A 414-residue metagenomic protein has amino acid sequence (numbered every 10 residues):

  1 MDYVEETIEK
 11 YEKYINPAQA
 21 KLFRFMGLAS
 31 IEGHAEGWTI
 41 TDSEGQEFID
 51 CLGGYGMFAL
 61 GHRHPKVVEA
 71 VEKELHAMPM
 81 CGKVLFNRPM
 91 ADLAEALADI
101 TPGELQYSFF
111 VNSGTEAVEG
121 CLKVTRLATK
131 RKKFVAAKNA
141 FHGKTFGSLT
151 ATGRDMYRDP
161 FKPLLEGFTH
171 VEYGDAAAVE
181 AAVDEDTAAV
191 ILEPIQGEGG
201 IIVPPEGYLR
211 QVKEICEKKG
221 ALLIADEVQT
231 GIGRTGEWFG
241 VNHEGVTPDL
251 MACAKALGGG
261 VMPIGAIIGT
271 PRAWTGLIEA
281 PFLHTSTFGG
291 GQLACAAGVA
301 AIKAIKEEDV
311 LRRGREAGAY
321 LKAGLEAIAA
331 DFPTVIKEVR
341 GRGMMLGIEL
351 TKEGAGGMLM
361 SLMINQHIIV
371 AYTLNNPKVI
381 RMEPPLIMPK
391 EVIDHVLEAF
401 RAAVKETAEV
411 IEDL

Functional and structural regions predicted by a protein language model:
M1-L414: Conserved N-terminal phosphate-binding loop of PLP-dependent enzymes in the Aspartate aminotransferase
